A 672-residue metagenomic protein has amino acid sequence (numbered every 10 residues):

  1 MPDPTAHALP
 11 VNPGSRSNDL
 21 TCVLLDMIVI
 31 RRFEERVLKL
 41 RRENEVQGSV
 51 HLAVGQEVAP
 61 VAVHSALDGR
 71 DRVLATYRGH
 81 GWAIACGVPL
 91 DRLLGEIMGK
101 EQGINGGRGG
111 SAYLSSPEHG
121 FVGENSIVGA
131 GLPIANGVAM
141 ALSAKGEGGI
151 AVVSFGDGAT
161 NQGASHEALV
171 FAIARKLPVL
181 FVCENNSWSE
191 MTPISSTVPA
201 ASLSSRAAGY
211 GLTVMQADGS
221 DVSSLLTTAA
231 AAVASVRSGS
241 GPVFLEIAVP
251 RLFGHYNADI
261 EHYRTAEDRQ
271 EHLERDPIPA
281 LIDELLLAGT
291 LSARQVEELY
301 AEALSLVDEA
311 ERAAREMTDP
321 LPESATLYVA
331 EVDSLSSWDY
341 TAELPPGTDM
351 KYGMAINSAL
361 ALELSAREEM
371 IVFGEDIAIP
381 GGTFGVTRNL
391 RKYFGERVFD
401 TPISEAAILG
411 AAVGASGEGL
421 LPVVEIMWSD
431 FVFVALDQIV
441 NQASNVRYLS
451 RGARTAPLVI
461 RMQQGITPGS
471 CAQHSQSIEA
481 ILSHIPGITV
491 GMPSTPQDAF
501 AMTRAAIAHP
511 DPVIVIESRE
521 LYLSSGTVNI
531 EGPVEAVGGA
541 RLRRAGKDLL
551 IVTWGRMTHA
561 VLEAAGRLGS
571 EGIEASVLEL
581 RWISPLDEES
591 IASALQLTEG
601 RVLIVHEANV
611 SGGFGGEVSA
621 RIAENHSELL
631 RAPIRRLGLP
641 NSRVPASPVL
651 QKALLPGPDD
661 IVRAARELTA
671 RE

Functional and structural regions predicted by a protein language model:
M1-A59, S65-A66, I247, L252-F253 (+3 more regions): Conserved acidic/glycine
E35-K39, E43-R175, S196-P199, S204 (+3 more regions): Cofactor-binding active-site loop characterized by glycine-rich and histidine/acidic residues
L40-V46, A112-N125, G149-S154, S187 (+8 more regions): Glycine/charged-rich beta-loop-alpha catalytic/anionic-binding loops adjacent to active sites
A53, L74-Y77, S115, G129 (+10 more regions): Short beta-strand segments
V61, H119-S187, A217-S235, A378-A453 (+1 more regions): Thiamine diphosphate
V182-E309, E316, N389, R454-A456 (+2 more regions): Thiamine diphosphate
P468-P510: Internal gly/pro-rich beta-alpha loop/helix module that stabilizes soluble enzyme cofactors or their anionic handles
